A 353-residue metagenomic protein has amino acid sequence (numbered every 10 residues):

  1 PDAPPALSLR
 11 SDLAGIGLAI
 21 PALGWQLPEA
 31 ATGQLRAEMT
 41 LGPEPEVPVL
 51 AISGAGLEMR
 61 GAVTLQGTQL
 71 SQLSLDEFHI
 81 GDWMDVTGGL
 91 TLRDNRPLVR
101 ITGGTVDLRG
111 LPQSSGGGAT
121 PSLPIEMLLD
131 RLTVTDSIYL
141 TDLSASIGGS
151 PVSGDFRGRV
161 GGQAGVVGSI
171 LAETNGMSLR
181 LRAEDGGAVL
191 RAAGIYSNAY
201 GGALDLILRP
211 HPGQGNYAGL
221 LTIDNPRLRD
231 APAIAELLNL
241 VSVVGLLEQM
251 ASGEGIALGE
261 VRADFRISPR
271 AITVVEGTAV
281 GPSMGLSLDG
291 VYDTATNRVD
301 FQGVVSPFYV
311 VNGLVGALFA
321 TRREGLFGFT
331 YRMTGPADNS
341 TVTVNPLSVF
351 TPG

Functional and structural regions predicted by a protein language model:
P1-Q66, S74, L111-G194, Y200-V304 (+2 more regions): Solvent-exposed beta-strand/coil patches in large extracellular/periplasmic or lumenal scaffold regions
P28, I80, V106-R109: Long, low-hydrophobicity, solvent-exposed regions enriched in small/turn-prone and acidic residues
Q72-V86: N-terminal accessory interaction module
G81-M84, L129, T135, V311 (+1 more regions): Intrinsic disorder/low-complexity signal
G89-G104, H211, A218: Flexible beta-edge/linker motif
P97-G118: Short, structured interface segments
V305-V342: Surface-exposed, gly/pro-biased binding rims or lids
